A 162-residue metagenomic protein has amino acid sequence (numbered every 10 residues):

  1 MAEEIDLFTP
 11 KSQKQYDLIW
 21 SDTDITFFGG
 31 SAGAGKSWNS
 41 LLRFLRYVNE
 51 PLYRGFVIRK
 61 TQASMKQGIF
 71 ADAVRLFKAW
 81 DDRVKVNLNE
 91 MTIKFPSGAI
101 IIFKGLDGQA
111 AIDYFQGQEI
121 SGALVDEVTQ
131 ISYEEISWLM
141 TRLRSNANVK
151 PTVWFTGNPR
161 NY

Functional and structural regions predicted by a protein language model:
M1-Y162: Phosphate/NTP-binding elements of NTP-utilizing enzymes
